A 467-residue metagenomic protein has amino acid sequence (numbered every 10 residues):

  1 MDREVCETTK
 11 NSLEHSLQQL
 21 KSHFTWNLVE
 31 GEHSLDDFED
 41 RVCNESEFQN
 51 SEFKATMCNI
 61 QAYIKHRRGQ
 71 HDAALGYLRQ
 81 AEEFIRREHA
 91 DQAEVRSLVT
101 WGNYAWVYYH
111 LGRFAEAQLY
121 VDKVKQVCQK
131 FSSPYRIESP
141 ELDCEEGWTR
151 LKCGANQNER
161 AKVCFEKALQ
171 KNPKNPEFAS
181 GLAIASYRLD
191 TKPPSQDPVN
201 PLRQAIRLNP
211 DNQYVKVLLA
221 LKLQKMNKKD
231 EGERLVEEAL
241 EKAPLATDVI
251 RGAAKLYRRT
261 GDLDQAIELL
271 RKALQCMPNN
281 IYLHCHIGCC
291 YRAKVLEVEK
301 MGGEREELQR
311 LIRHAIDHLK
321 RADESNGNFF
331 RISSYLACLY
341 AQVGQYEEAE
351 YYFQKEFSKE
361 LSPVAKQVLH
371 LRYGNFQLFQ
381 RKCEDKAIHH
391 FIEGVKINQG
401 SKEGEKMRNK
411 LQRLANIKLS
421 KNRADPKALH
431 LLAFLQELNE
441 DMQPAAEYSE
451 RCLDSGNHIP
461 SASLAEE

Functional and structural regions predicted by a protein language model:
T25-V42, R67-R86, R113-Q129, G154-K162 (+7 more regions): Helix-turn-helix repeat elements of alpha-solenoid scaffolds
D36-C43, R79, R86, D122 (+10 more regions): Alpha-solenoid helical repeat scaffolds
V42-N50, F84-V95, V127-S139, Q204-L208 (+4 more regions): Flexible helix-coil transition and linker loops at the boundaries of alpha-helical arrays
F53, E94-R96, R136-D143, K174 (+11 more regions): Structural signature of alpha-solenoid helical repeat junctions
K65, Y108, R150-L151, S186 (+8 more regions): Residue at a conserved register position within TPR or TPR-like alpha-solenoid repeats
E83, Q126, K167-Q170, Q204-R207 (+7 more regions): Conserved structural position within tetratricopeptide repeats
T100, F178, V215, V249 (+6 more regions): TPR alpha-solenoid repeat register
